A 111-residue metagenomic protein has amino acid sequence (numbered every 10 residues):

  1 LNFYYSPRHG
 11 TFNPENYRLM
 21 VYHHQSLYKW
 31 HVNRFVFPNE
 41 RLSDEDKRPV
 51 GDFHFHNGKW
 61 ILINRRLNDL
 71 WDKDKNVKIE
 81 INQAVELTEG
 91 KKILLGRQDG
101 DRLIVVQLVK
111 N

Functional and structural regions predicted by a protein language model:
F3-S6: Short cysteine-rich clusters marking metal-coordination/redox-active sites
G10-E15, H54-G58, A84-G90: Short, surface-exposed loop and linker segments with low hydrophobicity and enrichment for Pro/Ser/Thr
G10-F53, G96, G100: N-terminal beta-hairpin/loop module of FHA
E45-K47, H56, I79, L87: Residues that act as N-cap/strand-start positions at coil-to-secondary-structure junctions
P49-H54, K59-L62, N68-L70: Short hydrophobic/aromatic patches on the structural cores and recognition surfaces of FHA
N57, R65-R66, L95-G100: Short, flexible beta-strand-to-coil junctions
D72-N111: C-terminal boundary/linker segments immediately following FHA domains
